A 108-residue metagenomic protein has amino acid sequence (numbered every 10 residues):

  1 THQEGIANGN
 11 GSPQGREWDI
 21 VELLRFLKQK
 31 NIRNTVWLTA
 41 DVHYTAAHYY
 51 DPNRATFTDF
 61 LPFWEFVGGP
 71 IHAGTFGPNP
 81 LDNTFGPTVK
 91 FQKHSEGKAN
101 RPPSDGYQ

Functional and structural regions predicted by a protein language model:
T1-Q108: Long, structured stretches of catalytic cores involved in phosphate-ester chemistry, encompassing
